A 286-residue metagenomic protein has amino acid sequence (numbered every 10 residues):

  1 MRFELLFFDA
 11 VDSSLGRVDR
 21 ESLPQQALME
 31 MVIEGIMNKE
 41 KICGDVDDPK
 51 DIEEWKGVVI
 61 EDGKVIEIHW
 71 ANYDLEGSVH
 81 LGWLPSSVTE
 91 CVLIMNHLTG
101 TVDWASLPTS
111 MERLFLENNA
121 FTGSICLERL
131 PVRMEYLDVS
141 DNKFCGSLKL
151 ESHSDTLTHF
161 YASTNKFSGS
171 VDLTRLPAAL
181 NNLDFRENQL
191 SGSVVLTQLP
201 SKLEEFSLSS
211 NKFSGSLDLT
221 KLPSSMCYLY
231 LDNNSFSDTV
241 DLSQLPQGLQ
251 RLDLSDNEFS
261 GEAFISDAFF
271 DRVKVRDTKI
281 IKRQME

Functional and structural regions predicted by a protein language model:
M1-K56: Surface-exposed cap/linker segments adjacent to membranes
K39-K41, I52-L116, F121: LRR N-terminal entry segment and analogous cap-like coil->beta motifs
E67, T89-V92, E112-F115, E135-D138 (+6 more regions): Conserved LRR concave beta-strand detector
Y73, N96, N119, V139-N142 (+6 more regions): Consensus "Asn ladder" position of solenoid repeat domains
L81-L84, D103-P108, C126-P131, K149-D155 (+5 more regions): A structural signal for leucine-rich repeat
E205-S260: Structured C-terminal portions of repeat-based eukaryotic scaffold domains
L242-E286: Leucine-rich solenoid repeat scaffolds
